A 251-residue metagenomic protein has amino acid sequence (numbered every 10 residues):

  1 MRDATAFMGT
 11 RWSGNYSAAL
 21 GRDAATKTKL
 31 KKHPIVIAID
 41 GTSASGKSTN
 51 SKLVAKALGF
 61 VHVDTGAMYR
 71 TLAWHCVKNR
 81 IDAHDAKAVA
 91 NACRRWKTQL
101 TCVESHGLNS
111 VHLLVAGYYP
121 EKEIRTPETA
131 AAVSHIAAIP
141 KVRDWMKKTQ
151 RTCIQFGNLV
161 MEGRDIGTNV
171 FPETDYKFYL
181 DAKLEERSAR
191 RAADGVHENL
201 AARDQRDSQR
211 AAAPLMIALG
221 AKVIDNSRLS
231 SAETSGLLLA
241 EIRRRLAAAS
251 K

Functional and structural regions predicted by a protein language model:
K32-V36, F156: Pre-Walker A (Motif I) flank of P-loop NTPase domains
I39: Hydrophobic anchor at the beta1->P-loop junction of P-loop NTPases
A44: Walker A (P-loop) phosphate-binding loop of P-loop NTPases
K47: Conserved lysine of the Walker
N50: Hydrophobic positions on the alpha1 helix immediately C-terminal to the Walker A/P-loop
K56-D64: Post-Walker A helix-loop "phosphate-sensing" segment adjacent to the P-loop in P-loop NTPases
M68-N158, E185-E186, H197-D207, S231-S235: ATP-dependent small-molecule kinase phosphotransfer cores that center on conserved nucleotide phosphate-binding segments
Q150-G157, R164-E173, A193-A240: Small-molecule kinase domains that catalyze NTP-dependent phosphoryl transfer to phosphate-bearing small molecules
